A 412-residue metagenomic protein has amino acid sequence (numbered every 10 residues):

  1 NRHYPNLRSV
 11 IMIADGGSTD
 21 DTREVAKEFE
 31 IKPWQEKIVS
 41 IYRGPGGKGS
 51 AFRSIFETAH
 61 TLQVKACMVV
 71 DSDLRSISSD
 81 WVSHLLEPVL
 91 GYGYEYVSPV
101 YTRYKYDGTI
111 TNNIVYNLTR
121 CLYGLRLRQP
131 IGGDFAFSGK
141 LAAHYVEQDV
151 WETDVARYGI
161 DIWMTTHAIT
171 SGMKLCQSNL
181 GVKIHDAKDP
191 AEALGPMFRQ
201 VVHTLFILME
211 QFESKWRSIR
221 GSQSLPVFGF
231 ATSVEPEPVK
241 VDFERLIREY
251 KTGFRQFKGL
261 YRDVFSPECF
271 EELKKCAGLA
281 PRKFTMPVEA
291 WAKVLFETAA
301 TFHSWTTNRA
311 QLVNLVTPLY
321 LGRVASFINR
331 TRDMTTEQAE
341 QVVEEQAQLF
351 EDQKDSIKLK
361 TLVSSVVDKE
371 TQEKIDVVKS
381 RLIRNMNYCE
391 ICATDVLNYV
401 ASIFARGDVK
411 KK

Functional and structural regions predicted by a protein language model:
N1-L7: Short, acidic, metal-binding catalytic loop of nucleotide-sugar glycosyltransferases
S9-M12, R23-S54, T58-T61: Conserved donor nucleotide-binding strand/loop of the catalytic core
D15-E24, L74: A conserved acidic beta->alpha catalytic loop
V64, Y92-Y94, M173: Short, high-confidence coil segments that cap the C-terminus of an alpha-helix and link into the following beta-strand
V64-R75: Short beta-strand-to-loop acidic/aromatic patch adjacent to the donor-nucleotide binding site
S78-V100: Conserved donor-nucleotide/metal-binding helix-loop-beta segment in metal-dependent transferases, i.e., the alpha-helix
D107-I207: Conserved catalytic loops of nucleotide-sugar-dependent glycosyltransferases that act on lipid-linked
V202-K412: Terminal low-complexity segments of carbohydrate-biosynthetic enzymes
